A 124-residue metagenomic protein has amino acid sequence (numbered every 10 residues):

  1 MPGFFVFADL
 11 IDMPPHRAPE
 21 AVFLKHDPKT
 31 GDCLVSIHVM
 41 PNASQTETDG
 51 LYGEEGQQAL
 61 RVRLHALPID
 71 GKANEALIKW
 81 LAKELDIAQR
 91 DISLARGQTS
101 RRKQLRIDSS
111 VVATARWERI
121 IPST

Functional and structural regions predicted by a protein language model:
M1-F4: N-terminal leader/targeting segments
F7-D70, E75-K79, I87-Q89, S93-T99 (+1 more regions): Contiguous, often N-terminal, cationic amphipathic patches that form binding interfaces
A82: The alpha-helix within a helix-turn-helix
